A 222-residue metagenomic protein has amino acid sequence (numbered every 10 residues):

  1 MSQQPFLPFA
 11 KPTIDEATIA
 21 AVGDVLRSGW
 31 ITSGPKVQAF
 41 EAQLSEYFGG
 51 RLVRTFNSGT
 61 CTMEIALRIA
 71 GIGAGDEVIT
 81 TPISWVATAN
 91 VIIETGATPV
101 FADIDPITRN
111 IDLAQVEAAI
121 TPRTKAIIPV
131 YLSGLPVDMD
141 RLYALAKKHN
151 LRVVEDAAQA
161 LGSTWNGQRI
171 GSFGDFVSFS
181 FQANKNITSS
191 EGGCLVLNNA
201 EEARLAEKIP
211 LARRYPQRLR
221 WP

Functional and structural regions predicted by a protein language model:
M1-I31, P35: N-terminal "arm"/small-domain region of PLP-dependent enzymes with the aminotransferase-like
W30-E77, V91-T95, F101-D103, Q168: Phosphate-binding glycine-rich loop
V37-Q43, Y47-R51, A114, A118 (+6 more regions): PLP-dependent aminotransferase class I/II
F48, G73, P122, G171-S172 (+1 more regions): Structured loop/turn residues at beta-strand edges in well-structured enzyme cores
R68-A157, T164: PLP-dependent aminotransferase-like
L145-N150, Q168-F176: Radical SAM/AdoMet-radical enzyme domain recognition
A160-N166, F173-P222: Active-site region of PLP-dependent enzymes
